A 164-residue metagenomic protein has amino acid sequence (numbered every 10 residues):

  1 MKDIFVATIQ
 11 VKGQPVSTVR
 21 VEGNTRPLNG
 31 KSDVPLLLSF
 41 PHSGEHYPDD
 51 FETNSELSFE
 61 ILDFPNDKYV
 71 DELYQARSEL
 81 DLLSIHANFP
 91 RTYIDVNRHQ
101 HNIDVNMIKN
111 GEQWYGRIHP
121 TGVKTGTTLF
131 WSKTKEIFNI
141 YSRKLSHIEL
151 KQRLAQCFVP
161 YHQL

Functional and structural regions predicted by a protein language model:
K2-L164: N-terminal catalytic or cofactor-binding beta/alpha core of small enzyme domains
